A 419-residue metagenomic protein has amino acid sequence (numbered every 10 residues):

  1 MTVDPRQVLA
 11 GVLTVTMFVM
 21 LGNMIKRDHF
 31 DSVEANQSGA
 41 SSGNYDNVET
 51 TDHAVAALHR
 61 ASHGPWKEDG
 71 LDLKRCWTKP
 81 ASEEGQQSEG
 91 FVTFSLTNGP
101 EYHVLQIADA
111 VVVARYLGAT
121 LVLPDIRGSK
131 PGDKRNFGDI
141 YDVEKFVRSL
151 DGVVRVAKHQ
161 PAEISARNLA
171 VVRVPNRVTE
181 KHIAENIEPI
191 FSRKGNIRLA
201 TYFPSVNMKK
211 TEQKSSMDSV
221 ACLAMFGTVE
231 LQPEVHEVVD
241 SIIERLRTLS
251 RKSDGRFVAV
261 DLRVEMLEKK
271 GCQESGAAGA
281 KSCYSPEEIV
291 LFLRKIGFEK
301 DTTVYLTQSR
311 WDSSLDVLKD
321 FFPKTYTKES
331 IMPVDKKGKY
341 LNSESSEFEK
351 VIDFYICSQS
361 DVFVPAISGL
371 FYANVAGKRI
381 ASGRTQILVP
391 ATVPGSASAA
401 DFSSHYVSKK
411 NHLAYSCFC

Functional and structural regions predicted by a protein language model:
M1-T2, F91-T93, C283, E287-V290 (+1 more regions): Donor nucleotide-activated moiety binding/catalytic core segment of transferases that use nucleotide-activated donors
M1-V12: N-terminal Sec-pathway targeting helices
G11-N23, D31-A35, G39-G43, V48-A280 (+1 more regions): Secretory-pathway glycan-assembly enzymes, especially type II membrane glycosyltransferases that use nucleotide-sugar
A108, G128, F348-G395: A donor-sugar binding/catalytic signature common to diverse glycosyltransferases and related nucleotide-sugar
A110, A114, L121, V258-L262 (+5 more regions): Structural signal for hydrophobic/aromatic residues that build the beta-strand cores of folded beta-sheet domains
S149-L150, V156, P390-C419: Leloir-type glycosyltransferase catalytic cores
R263, G297-N342: Catalytic donor nucleotide-activated moiety binding site of glycosyltransferases and closely related
P286-T302: Short, basic/hydrophobic alpha-helical segments
